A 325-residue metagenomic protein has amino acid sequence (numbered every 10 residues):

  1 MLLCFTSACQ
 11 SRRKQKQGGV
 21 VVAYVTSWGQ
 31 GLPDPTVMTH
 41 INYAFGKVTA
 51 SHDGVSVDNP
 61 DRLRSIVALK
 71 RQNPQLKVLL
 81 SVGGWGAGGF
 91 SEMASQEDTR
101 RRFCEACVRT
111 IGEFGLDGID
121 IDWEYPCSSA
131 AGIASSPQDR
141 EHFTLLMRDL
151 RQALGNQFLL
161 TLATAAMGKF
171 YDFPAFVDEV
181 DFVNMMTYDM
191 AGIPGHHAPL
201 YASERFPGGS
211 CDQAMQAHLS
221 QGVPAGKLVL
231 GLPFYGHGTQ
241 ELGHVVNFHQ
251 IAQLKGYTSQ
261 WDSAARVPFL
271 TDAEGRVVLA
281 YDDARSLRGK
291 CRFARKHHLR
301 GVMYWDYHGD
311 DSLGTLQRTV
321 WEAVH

Functional and structural regions predicted by a protein language model:
M1-K14: Bacterial Sec-dependent N-terminal signal peptides
R12-I111, Q317: Glycan-recognition patch characteristic of GH18 chitinases/ENGases and related GlcNAc/peptidoglycan-binding proteins
Q17-G19, V37-T39, P74-V78, G115-D117 (+4 more regions): Short, well-ordered coil/turn segments that N-cap beta-strands
V22, T49-D61, R101, E105 (+1 more regions): Substrate-binding surface in catalytic domains of secreted glycosidases
D34-Y43, D98-W123, P174-M190: Structural recognition of alpha->loop->beta junctions
I41, L80, I121, L150 (+4 more regions): Conserved, mostly hydrophobic/aromatic
Q75, A134-H142, N156-F158, S263 (+1 more regions): Short acidic, glycine/proline-enriched helix-loop-strand junctions
V82, K227-F293, R318-H325: Glycan-binding loop/region signatures in secreted carbohydrate-active enzymes
